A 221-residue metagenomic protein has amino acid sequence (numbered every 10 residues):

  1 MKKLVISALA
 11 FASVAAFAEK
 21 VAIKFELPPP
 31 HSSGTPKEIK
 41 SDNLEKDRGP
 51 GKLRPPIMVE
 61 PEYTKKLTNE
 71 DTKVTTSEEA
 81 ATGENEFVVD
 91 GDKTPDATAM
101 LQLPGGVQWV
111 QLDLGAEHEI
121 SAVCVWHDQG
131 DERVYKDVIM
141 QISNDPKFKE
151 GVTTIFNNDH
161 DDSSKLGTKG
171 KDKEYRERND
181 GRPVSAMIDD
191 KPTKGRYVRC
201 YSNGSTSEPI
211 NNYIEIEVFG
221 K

Functional and structural regions predicted by a protein language model:
M1-L4: Positively charged n-region of N-terminal signal peptides that target proteins for export
L9-F17: Hydrophobic h-region of N-terminal signal peptides that target proteins for export in Gram-negative bacteria
E19-P30, L103-Q108, G130-K221: Trp- and acidic/polar-enriched beta-sheet ligand-binding modules for extracellular glycan and matrix recognition
E19-P56: Activation corresponds to long, low-complexity, non-globular regions
R48-D92: Predominantly extracellular/luminal regions of secreted and cell-surface proteins, especially disulfide-bonded
V107-Q111, A122: Intrinsic-disorder/low-complexity, polar/charged segments enriched in Ser/Thr/Lys/Arg/Asp/Glu/Gln
L114-A116, S143: A short glycine/threonine-centered beta-strand motif
E119-G130, C200: A short beta-strand element within beta-rich, extracytoplasmic domains of secreted/secretory-pathway proteins
